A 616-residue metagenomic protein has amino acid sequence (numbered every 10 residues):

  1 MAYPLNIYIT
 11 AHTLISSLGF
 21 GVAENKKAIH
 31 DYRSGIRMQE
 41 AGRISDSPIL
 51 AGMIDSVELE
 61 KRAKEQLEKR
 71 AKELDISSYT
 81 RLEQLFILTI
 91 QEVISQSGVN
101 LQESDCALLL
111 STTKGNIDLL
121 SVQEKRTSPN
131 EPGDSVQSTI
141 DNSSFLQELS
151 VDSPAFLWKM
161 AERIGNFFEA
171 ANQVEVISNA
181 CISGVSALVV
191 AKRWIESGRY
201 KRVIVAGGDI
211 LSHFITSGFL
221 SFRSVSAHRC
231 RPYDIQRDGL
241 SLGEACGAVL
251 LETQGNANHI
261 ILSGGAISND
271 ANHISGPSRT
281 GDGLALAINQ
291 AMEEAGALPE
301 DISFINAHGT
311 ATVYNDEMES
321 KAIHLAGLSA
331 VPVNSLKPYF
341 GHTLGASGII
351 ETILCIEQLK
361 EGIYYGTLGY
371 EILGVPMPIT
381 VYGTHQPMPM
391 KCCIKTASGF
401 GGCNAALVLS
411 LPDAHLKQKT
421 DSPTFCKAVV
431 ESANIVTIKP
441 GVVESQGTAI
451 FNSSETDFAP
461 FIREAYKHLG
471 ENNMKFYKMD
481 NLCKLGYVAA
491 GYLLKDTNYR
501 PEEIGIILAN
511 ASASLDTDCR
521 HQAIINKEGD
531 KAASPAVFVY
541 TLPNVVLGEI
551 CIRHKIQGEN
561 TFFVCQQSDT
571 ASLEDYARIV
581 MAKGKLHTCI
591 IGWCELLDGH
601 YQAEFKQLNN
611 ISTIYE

Functional and structural regions predicted by a protein language model:
M1-N172, R193-E196, S212, G218-S241 (+2 more regions): Conserved "HGTGT" condensation-loop signature of ketosynthase/thiolase-family condensing enzymes that catalyze
A171-N179: Short loop-beta-helix segment that forms the pyridoxal 5′-phosphate
G184: Short conserved active-site loop signatures built around small residues
A187: Active-site histidine-anchored catalytic micro-motif
V190: Internal active-site segments that recognize and position negatively charged phosphoryl groups and nucleotide moieties
G208: Active-site nucleophile loop of the alpha/beta-hydrolase fold
